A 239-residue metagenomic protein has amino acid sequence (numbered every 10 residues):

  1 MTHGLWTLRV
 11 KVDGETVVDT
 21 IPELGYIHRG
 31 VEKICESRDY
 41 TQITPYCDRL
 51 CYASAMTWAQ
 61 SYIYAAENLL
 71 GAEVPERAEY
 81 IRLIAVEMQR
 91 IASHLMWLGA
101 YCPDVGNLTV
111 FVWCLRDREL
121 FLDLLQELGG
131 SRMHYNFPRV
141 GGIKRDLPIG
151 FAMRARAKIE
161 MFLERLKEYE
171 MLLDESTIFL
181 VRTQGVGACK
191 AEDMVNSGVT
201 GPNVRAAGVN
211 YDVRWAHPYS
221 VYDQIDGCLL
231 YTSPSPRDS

Functional and structural regions predicted by a protein language model:
M1-D104, Q126, V204-L230: Active-site- and interface-proximal helix/loop "cap" or "latch" segments in soluble metabolic and energy-transducing
T20, Q89, M96, S131-R132 (+2 more regions): Generic hydrophobic-segment detector
W58-E170: Internal, well-ordered alpha/beta segment that forms a basic, Gly-enriched binding/recognition surface
I149-A216: Loop-centered beta-sheet repeat module
Y231-P236: Conserved small/polar residues in nucleotide/adenosyl-binding loops
